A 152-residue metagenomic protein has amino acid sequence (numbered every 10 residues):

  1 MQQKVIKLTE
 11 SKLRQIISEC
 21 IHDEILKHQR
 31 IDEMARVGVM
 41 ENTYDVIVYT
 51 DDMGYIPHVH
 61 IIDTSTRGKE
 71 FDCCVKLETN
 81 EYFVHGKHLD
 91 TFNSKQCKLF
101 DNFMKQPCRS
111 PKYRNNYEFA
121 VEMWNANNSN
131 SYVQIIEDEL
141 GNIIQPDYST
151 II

Functional and structural regions predicted by a protein language model:
M1-D23: Basic helix-extension-helix modules of the SAP/HeH family
L13, I17, E24-I152: Metal-centered catalytic cores of metalloenzymes
